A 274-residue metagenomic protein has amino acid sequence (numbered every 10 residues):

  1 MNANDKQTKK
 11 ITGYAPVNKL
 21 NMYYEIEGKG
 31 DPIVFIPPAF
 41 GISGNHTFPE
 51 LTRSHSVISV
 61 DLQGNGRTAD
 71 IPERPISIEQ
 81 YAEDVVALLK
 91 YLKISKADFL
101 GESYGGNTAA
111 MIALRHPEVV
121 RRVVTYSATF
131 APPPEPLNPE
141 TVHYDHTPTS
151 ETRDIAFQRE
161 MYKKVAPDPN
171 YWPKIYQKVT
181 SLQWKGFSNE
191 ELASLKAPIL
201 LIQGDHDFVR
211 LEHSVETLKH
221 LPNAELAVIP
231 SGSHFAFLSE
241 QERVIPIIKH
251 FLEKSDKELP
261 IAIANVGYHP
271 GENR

Functional and structural regions predicted by a protein language model:
L20-A69: Conserved HGGG/HGGXW glycine-rich cap/lid loop of the alpha/beta-hydrolase fold
E27, A227-G232: Short glycine-rich catalytic loops that host catalytic nucleophiles or stabilize transition states across multiple
E27, S59-L100: Active-site loop/oxyanion-hole signature of alpha/beta-hydrolase fold enzymes
N107-R115, R121-D154: Flexible "cap/lid" loop of the alpha/beta hydrolase fold
Y176-E191: Active-site nucleophile elbow and catalytic-triad environment of alpha/beta-hydrolase enzymes
L195, L201-Q203: Short beta-strand/loop motif that positions the catalytic acidic residue of the alpha/beta-hydrolase fold
F208-H213: Conserved alpha/beta-hydrolase "acid-adjacent" motif
P230-R274: Catalytic active-site module of serine/aspartate enzymes centered on a nucleophile-bearing elbow/loop
